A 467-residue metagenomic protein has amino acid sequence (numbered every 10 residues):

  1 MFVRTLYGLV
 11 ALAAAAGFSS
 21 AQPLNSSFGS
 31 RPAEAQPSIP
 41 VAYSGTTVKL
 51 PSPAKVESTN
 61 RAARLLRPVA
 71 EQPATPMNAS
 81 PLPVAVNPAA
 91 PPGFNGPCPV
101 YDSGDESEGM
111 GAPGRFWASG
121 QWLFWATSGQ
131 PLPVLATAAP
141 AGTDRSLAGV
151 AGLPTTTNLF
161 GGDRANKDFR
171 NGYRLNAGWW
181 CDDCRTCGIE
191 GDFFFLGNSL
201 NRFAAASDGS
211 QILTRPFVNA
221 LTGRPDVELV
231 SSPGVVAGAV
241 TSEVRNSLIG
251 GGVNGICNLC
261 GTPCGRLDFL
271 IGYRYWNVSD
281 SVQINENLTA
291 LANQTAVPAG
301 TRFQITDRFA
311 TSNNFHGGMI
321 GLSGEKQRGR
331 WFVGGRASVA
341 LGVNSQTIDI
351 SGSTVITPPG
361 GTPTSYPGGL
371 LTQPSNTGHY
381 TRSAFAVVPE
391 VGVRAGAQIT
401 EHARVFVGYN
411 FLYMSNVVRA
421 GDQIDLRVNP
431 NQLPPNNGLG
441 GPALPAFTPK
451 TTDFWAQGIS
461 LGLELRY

Functional and structural regions predicted by a protein language model:
M1-T5: Positively charged n-region of N-terminal signal peptides that target proteins for export
L6-G17: Bacterial N-terminal signal peptides
Y7, A337-S338, T347, V405 (+2 more regions): A generic structural micro-environment signature that highlights single residues at secondary-structure boundaries
S19-P23, A35: Boundary at the C-terminal end of the N-terminal hydrophobic targeting segment
L24-F28, G45-V134, T156-S207, D226-E286 (+4 more regions): Outer-membrane beta-barrel transmembrane strands
S30, A35-A42, K49: Terminal low-complexity/IDR "tail" segments
A136-N158, I212-P233, N285-R308, D349-H379 (+1 more regions): Solvent-exposed loop segments that connect transmembrane elements
